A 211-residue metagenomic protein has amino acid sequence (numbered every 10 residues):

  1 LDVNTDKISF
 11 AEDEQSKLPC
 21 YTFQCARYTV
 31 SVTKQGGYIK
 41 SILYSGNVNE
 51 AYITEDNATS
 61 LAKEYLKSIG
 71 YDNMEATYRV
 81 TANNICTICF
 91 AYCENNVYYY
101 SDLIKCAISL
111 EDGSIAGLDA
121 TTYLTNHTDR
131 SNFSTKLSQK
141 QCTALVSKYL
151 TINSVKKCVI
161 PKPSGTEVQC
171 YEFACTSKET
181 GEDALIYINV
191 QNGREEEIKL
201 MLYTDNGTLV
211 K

Functional and structural regions predicted by a protein language model:
L1-K211: Long, terminal "pre-/pro-" and other extracytoplasmic accessory regions that lie outside the mature folded/catalytic
